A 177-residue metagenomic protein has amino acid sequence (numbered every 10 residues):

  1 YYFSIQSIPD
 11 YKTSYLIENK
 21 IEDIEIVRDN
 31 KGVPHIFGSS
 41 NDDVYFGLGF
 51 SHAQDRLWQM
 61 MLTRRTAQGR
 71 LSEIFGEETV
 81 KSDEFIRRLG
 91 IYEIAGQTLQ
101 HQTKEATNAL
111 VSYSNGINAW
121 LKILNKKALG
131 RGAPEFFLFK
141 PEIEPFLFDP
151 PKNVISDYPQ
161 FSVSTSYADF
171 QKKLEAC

Functional and structural regions predicted by a protein language model:
Y2-C177: Substrate-recognition/specificity elements adjacent to catalytic centers across diverse enzyme folds
